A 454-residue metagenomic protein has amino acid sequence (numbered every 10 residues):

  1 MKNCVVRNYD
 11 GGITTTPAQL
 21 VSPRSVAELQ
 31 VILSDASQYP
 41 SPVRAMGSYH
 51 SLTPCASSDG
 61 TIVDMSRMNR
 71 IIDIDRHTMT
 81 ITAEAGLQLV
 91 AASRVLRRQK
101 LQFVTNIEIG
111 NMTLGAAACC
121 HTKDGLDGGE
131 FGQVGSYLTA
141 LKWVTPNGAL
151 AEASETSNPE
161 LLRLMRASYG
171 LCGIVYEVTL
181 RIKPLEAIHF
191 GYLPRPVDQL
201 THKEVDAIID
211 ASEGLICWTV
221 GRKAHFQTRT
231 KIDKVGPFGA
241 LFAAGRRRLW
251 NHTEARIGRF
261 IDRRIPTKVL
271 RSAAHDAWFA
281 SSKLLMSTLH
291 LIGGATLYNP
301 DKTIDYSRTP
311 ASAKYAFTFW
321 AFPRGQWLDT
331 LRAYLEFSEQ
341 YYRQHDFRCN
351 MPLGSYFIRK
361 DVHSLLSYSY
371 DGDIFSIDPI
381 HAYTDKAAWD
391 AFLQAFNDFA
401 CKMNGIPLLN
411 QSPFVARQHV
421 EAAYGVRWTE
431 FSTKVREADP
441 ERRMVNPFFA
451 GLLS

Functional and structural regions predicted by a protein language model:
M1-S454: Noncatalytic alpha-helical scaffold of FAD-dependent oxidoreductases
